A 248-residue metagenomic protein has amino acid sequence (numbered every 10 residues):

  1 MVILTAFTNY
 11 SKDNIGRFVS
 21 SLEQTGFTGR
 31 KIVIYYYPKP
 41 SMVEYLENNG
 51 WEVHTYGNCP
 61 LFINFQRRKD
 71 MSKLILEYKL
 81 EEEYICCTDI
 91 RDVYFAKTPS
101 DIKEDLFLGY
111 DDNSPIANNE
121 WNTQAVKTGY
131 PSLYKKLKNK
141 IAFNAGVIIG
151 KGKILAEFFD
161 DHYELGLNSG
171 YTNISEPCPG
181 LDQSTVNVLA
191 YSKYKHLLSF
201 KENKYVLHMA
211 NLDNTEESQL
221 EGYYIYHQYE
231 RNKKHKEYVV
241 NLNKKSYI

Functional and structural regions predicted by a protein language model:
M1-E82, K153, I248: N-terminal anchoring/stem segment of glycosyltransferases
F7-S11, D112-P115, R231: Short polar catalytic/cofactor-binding loops
S11-G16, A117-N118, H235-K236: Short N-terminal binding/cap micro-motifs at the start of the first secondary-structure element
I15-G16, M42-L46, F95-S100, V188 (+1 more regions): A short acidic (Asp/Glu
T28, L80-E82, E104-D105, K195 (+1 more regions): Short, high-confidence coil segments that cap the C-terminus of an alpha-helix and link into the following beta-strand
R68-W121: GT-A fold catalytic core of metal-dependent nucleotide-sugar glycosyltransferases, centered on the diacidic
N122-N139: Short, flexible, basic/aromatic active-site loop/helix in glycosyltransferases
L137-V240: Catalytic core and acceptor-binding pocket of nucleotide-sugar-dependent glycosyltransferases
